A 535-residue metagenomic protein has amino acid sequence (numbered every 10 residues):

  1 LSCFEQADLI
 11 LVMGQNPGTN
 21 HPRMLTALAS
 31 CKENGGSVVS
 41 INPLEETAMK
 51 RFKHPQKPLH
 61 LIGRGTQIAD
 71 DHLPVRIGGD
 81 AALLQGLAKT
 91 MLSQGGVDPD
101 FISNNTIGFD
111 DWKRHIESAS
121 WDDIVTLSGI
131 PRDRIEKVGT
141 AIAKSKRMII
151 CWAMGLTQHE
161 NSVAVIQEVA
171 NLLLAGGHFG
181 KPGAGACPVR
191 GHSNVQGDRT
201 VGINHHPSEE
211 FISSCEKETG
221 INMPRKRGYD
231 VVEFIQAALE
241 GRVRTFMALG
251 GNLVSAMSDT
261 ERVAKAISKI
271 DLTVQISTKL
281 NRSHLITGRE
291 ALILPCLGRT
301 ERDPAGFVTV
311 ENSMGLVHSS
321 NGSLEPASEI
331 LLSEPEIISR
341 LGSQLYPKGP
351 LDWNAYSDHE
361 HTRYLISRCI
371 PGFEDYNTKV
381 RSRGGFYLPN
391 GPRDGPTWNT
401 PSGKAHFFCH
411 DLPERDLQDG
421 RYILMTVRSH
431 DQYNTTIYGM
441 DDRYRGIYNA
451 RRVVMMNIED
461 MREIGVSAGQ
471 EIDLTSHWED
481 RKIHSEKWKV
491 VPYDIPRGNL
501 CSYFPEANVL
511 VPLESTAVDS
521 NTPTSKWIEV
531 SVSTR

Functional and structural regions predicted by a protein language model:
L1-S193, V201, C215-D394, N449-E486: Cofactor-pocket helix-loop regions in the catalytic cores of large enzyme subunits
W152-A153, R190, P295, S339 (+6 more regions): Pocket-edge structural micro-motifs
Q158, D431-N434, D480-K482, L510-L513 (+1 more regions): Short, surface-exposed beta-strand/loop "edge" segments at domain boundaries and coil↔beta transitions
V195-S213: Short, compositionally biased "basic patch" segments
F307, S313, I437-S476, E486-T524: Short beta-strand-centered segments at strand-helix junctions
A355-R443: Long, low-complexity segments enriched in small/aliphatic residues
P396-T397, I423, E471-D473, S531: Residue-level detector of beta-strand face positions
D519-R535: Long, low-complexity intrinsically disordered regions
